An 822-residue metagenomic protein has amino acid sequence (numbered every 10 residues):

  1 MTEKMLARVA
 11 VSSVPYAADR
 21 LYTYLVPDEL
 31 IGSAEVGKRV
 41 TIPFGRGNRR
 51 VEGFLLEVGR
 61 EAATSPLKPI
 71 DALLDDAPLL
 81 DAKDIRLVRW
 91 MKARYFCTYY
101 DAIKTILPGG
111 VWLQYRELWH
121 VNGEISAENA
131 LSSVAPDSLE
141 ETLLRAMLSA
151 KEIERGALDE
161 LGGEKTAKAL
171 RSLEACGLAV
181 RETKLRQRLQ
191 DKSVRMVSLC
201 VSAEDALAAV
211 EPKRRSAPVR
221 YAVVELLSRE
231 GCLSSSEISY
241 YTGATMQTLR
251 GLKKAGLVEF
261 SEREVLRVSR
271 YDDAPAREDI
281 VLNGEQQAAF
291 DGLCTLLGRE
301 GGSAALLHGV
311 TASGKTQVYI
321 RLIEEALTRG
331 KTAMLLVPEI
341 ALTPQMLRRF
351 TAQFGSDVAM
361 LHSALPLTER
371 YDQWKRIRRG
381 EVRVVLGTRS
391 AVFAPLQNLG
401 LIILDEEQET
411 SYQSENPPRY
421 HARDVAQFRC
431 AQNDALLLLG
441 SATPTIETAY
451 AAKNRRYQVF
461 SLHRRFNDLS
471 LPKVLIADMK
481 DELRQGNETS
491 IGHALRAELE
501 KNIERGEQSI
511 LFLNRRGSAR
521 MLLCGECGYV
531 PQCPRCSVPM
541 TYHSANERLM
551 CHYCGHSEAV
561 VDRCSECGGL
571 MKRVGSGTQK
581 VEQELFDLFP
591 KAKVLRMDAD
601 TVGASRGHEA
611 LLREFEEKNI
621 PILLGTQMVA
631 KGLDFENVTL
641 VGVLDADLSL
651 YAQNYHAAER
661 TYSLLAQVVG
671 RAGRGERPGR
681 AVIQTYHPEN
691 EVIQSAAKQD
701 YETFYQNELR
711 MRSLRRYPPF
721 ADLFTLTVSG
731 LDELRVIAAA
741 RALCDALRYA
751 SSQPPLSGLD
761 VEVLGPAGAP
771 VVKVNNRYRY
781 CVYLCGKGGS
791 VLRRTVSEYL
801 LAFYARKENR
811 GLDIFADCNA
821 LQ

Functional and structural regions predicted by a protein language model:
M1-S441, T448, K453-L469, Y783 (+2 more regions): Accessory, non-ATPase domains that flank or precede helicase/AAA+ motor cores in DNA-metabolism machines
R39, L759-G788: Short, intrinsically disordered low-complexity segments
F96-T105, V180-K184, I510, T541-Y542 (+4 more regions): Active-site phosphate-binding and catalytic loops of NTP-dependent enzymes
D273-C294, R299-I737, A767-V772, C781-V782 (+1 more regions): Inter-lobe coupling/hinge segments of SF2-like helicase ATPases
E702-T703, E708-R710, L747-R748, G789 (+1 more regions): Surface-exposed amphipathic alpha-helical segments in non-transmembrane regions that serve as interaction surfaces
L734-Y749: Extracytoplasmic/periplasmic
A750-A769, R810-D817: Short beta-strand elements
